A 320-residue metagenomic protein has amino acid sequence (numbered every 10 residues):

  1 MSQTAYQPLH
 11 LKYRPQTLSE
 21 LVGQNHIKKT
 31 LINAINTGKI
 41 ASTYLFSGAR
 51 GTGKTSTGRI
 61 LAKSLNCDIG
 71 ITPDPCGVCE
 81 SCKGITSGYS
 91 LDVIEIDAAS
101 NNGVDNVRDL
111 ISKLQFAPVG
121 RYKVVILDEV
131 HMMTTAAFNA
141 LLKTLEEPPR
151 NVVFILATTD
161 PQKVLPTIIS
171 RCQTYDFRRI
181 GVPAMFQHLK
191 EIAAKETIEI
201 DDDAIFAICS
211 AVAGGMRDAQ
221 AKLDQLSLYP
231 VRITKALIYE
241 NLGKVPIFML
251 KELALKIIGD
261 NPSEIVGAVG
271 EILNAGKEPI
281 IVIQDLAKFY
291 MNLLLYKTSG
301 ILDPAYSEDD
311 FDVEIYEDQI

Functional and structural regions predicted by a protein language model:
M1-T174, P183-A184, I192, Y306: P-loop/Walker A NTP-binding region and its immediately flanking N-terminal helices in P-loop NTPase folds
S87, L91, D109, A157 (+1 more regions): Extended, largely alpha-helical regulatory/partner-binding modules appended to the mid-to-C-terminal parts
